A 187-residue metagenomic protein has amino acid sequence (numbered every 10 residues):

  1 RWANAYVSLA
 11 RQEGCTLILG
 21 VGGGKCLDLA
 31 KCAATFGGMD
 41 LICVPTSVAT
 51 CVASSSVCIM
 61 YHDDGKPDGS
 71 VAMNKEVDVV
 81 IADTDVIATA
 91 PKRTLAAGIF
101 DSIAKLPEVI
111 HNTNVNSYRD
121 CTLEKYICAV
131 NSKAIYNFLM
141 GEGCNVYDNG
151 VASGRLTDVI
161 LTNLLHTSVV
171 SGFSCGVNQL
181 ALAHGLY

Functional and structural regions predicted by a protein language model:
R1-I42, N145-L156: N-terminal small/polar loop signature for handling phosphorylated ligands or for N-terminal nucleophile
R11, G65, D85-T89, A104-V115 (+3 more regions): Generic secondary-structure signature for well-ordered alpha-helical cores
T16-G20, C51, S168-V170: Short glycine- and Lys/Arg-enriched binding-loop motifs that mark or flank ligand-binding interfaces
G22, C43, I81, L182-A183: Alpha-helical architecture
K25-C32, C51-S54, Q179: Short glycine/serine/threonine-rich phosphate/pyrophosphate-binding segments that cradle anionic phosphate groups
A30-A34, L106, L139, L186: Buried hydrophobic packing segments
T35-I127: A glycine/threonine-rich phosphate-anchoring loop and its flanking beta-alpha core in nucleotide/phosphate-binding
D120-Y187: Active-site segments that bind and position negatively charged phosphate/pyrophosphate groups
